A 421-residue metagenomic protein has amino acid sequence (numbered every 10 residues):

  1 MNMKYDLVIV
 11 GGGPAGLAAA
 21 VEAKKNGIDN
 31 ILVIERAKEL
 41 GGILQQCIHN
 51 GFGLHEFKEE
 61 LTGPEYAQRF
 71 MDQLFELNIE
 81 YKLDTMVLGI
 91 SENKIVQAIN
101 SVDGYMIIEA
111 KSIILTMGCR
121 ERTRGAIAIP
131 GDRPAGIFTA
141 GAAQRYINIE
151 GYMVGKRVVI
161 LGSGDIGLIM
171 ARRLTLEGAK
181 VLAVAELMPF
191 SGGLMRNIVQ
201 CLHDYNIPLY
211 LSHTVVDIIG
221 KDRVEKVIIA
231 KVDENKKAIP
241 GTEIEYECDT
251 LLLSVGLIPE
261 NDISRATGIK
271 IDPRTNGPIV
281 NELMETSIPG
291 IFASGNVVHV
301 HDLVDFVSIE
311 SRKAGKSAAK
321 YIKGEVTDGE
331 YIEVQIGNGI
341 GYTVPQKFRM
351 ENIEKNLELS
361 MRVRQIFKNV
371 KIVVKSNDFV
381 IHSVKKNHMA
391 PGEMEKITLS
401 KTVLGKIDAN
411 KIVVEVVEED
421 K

Functional and structural regions predicted by a protein language model:
M1-V10, Q68-R157, D233-G241, L252 (+1 more regions): FAD-binding core/adjacent interface of flavoenzyme oxidoreductases
Y5-R69, Q73, R145, V154-Q200: Beta1-alpha1 glycine-rich phosphate/pyrophosphate-binding loop at the start of Rossmann-like nucleotide-binding domains
R69, L74-S91, V96-A98, T175-D262 (+1 more regions): A Rossmann-like FAD-binding core segment of flavoenzymes
Y105-M106, L115-L209, T214-R223, G290 (+1 more regions): Predominantly flavin-linked oxidoreductase catalytic cores and closely associated redox partners
L115, I137-I147, T250-H301: FAD-site-proximal beta/loop scaffold in flavoenzymes
D305-F306, K313, S317-V384: Mid-to-C-terminal Rossmann-like scaffold of FAD/NAD(P)H-dependent oxidoreductases
S360, G392-V403: Exposed aromatic-hydrophobic patches
I372-V374, T402-K421: Short, aromatic- and glycine-rich surface loops/edge beta-strands on solvent-exposed regions
